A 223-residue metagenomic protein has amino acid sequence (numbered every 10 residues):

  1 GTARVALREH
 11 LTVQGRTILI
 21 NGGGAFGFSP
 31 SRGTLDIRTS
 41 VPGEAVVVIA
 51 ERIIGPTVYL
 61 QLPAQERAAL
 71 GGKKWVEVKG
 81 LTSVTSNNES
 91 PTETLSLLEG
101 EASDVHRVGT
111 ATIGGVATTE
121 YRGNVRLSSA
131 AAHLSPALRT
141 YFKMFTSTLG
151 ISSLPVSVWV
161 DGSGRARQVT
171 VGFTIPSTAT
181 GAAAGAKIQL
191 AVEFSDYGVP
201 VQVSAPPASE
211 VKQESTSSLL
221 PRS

Functional and structural regions predicted by a protein language model:
G1-S223: Subset-of-secretome marker
